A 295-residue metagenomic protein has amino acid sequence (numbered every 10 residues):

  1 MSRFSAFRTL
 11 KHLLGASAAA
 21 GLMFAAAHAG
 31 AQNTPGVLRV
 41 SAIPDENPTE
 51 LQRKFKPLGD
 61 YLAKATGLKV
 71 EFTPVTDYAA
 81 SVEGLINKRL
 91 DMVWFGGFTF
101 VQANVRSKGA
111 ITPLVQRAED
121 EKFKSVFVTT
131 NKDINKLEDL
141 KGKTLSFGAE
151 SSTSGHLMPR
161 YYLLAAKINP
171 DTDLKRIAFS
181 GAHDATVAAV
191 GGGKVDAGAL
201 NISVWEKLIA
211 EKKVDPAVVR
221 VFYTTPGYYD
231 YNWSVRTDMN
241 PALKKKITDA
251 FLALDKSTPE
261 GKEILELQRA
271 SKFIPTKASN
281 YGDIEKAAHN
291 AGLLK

Functional and structural regions predicted by a protein language model:
S2-A18: Bacterial N-terminal signal peptides that target proteins for export
A26-H28: N-terminal signal peptide c-region/cleavage motif recognized by signal peptidases
Q32-T99: Extracytoplasmic small-molecule ligand-binding "clamshell" domains of the periplasmic binding protein/Venus flytrap
T34-S41, E46-P57, A63, D230 (+1 more regions): An extracytoplasmic/periplasmic, membrane-proximal ligand-sensing/linker region
A79-V93, R106-S107, E138-K141, A182-S203: Short helices/loops that flank or line small-molecule/ion binding pockets
E83-D139: Acidic, polar ligand-binding/catalytic clefts
V128-T144, D238-K245, D249, A253: Hinge/capping helix and adjacent helix->loop/strand transition within the periplasmic-binding protein
D133, K143-A242: Pocket-lining segment of extracytoplasmic ligand-binding domains
